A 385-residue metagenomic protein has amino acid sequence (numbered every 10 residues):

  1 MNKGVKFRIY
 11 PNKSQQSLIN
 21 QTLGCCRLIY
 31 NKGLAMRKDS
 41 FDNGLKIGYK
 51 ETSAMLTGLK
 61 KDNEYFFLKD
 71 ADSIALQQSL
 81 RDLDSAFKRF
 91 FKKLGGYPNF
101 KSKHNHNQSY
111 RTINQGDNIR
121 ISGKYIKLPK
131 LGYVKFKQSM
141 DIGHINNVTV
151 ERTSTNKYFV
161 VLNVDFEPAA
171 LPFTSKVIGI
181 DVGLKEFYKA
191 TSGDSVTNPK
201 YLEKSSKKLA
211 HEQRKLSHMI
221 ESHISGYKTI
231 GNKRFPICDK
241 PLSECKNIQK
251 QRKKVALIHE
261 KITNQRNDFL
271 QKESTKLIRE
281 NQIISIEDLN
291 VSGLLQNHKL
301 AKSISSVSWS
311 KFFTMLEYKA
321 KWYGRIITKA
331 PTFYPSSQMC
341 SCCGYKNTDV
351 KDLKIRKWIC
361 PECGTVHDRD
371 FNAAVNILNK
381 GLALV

Functional and structural regions predicted by a protein language model:
M1-V385: Nucleic-acid substrate recognition interfaces
